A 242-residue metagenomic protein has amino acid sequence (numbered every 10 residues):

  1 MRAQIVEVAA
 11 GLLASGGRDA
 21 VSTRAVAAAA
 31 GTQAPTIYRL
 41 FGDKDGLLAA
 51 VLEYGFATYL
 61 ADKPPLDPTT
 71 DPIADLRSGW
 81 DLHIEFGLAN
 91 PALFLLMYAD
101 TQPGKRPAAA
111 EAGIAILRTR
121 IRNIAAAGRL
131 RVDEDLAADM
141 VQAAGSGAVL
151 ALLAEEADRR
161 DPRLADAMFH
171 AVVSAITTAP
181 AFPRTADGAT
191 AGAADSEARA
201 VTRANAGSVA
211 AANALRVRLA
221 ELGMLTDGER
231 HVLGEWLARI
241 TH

Functional and structural regions predicted by a protein language model:
M1-A9, V26, V51-G55, Y59 (+1 more regions): Generic hydrophobic, amphipathic alpha-helix propensity
Q4, L12, G16-G46, A50: Helix-turn-helix
V8-L12, F86: Short amphipathic alpha-helical elements of helix-turn-helix/winged-helix folds
S22, L95-Y98, D133, R184-T185: Short, hydrophobic secondary-structure boundary micro-motifs
A50, A61-L95, Q102, V141: Hydrophobic alpha-helical connector segments
Q102-L153, D161-S174: Amphipathic alpha-helical packing segments from all-alpha helical-bundle domains
T119-R122, A154-H242: C-terminal peripheral helix-coil segments that are non-catalytic and often amphipathic
